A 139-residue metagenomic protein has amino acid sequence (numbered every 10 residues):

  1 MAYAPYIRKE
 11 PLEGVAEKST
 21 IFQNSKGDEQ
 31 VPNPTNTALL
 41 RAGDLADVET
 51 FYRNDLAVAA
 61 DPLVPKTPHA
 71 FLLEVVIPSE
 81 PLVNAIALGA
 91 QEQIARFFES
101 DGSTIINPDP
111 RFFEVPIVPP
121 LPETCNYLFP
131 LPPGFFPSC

Functional and structural regions predicted by a protein language model:
M1-C139: C-terminal subdomain of alpha/beta-hydrolase-fold enzymes, centered on the catalytic histidine and its supporting
